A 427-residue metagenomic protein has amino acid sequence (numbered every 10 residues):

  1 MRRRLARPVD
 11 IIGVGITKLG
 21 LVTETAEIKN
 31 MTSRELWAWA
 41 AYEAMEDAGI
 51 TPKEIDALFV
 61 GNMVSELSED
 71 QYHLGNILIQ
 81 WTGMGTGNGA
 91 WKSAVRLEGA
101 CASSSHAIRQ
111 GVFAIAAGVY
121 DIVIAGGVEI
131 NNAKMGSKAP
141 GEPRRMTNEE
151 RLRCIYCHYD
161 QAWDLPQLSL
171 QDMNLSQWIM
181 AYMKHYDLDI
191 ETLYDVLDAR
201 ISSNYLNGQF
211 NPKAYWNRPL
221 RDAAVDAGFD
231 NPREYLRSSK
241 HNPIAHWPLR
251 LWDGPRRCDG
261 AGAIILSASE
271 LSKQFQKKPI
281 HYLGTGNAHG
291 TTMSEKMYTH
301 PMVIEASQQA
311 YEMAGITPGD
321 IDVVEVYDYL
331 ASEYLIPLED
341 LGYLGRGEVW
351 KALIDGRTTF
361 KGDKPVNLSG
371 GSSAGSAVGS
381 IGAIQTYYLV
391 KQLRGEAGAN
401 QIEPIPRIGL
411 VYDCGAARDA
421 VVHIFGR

Functional and structural regions predicted by a protein language model:
M1-R34, R153-L165, H185-I190, A199-S203 (+6 more regions): Condensing-enzyme catalytic core mediating Claisen C-C bond formation in acyl metabolism
M1-V64, S68-E69, T86, S105-Q161 (+6 more regions): Cys-dependent condensing catalytic cores that perform Claisen condensation/acyl-transfer in fatty-acid/polyketide
I11, P52-N62, K92-G99, V123-G127 (+6 more regions): Beta-strand segments within the central parallel beta-sheet cores of soluble alpha/beta enzyme folds
S33-G49, L74, L78, A107 (+4 more regions): Short, well-ordered amphipathic alpha-helical segments that serve as non-catalytic structural scaffolds within diverse
S65-H73, Q209, S294-Y298, D328-K351 (+2 more regions): Short glycine/threonine-rich loop-to-helix capping motif typified by GTGT followed within a few residues by an Asp-Pro
S65-V123, I130-G136, G141-N174, D230-W252 (+2 more regions): Conserved catalytic cysteine-centered active-site region of acyl-thioester-dependent Claisen-condensing enzymes
L97-E129, D172-K213, I264-E270, G375-G398: Active-site-proximal alpha-helical scaffold in enzymes
E150-H246: Glycine-rich, mobile lid/loop segments that gate access to catalytic sites or pores
